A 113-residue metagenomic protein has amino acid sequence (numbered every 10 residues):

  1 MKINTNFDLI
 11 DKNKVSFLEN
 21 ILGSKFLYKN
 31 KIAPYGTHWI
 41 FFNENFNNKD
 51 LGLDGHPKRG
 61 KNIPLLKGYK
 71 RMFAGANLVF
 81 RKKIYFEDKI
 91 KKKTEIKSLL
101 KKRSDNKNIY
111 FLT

Functional and structural regions predicted by a protein language model:
M1-K89: Hydrophobic, proline/glycine-rich low-complexity stretches
A74-T113: Hydrophobic beta-sheet segments that form the core/acyl-binding groove of ACP/CoA-dependent acyl-chain-processing
